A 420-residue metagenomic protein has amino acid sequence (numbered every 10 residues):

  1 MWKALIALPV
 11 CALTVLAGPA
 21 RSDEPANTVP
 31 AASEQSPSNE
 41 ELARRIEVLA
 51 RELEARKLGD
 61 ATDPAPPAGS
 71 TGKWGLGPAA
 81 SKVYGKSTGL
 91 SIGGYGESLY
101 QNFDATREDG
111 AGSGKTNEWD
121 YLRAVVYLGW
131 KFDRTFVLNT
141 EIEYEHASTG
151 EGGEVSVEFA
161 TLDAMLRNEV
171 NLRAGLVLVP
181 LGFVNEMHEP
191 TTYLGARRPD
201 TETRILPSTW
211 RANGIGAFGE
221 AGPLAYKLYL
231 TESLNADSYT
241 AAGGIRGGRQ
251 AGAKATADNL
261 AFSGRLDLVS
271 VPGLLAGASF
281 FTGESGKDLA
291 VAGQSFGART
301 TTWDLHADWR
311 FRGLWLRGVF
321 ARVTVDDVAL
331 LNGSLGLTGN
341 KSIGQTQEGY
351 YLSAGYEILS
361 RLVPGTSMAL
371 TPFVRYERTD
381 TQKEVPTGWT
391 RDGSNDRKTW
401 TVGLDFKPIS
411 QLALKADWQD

Functional and structural regions predicted by a protein language model:
M1-A4: Positively charged n-region of N-terminal signal peptides that target proteins for export
I6-V15: Bacterial N-terminal signal peptides
T14-D109: N-terminal periplasmic/intermembrane-space "pro-region" immediately following the signal or transit peptide
G77-E108, S113-D237, D258-S263, D267-L275 (+3 more regions): Outer membrane beta-barrel
S113, A160-M165, N185, L274-D420: Outer-membrane beta-barrel pore domains
T203-R204, R249-A253, N340: Active-site rim elements
S208, A253-L260, Q294-R299: Active-site glycine- and acidic-residue-rich loops that bind and position anionic ligands or nucleotide-like cofactors
G243-L289: Loop-centered beta-sheet repeat module
